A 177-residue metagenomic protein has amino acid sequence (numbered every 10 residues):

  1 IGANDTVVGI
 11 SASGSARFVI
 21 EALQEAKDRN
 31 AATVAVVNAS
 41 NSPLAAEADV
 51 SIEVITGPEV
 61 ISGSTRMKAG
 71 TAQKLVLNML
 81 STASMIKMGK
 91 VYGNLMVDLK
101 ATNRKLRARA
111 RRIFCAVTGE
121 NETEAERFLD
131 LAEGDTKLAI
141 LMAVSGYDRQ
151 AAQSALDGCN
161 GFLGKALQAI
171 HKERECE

Functional and structural regions predicted by a protein language model:
I1-L75, S84-M88: Glycine-rich phosphate-binding loops that contact phosphosugars or nucleotide phosphates
M79, S84-E177: Short, amphipathic alpha-helical interaction segments embedded in low-complexity terminal/linker regions of eukaryotic
